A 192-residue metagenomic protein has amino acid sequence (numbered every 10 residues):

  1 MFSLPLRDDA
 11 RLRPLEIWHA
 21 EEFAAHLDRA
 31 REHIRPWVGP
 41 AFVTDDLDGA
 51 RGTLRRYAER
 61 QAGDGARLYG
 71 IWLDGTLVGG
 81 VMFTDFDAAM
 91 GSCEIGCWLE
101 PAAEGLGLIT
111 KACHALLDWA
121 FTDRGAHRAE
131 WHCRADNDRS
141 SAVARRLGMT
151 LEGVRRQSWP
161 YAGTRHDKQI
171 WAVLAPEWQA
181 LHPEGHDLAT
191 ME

Functional and structural regions predicted by a protein language model:
M1-E22, H26-H33, L68-E192: Acyl-donor (CoA/ACP) binding surface of acyl/acetyltransferases
D28-R31, F42, A58: Residue-level detector of secondary-structure transition/capping positions
R35-R55: Conserved GNAT-fold acetyl-CoA-binding loop/helix
V43-T44, G65, W72: Short gly/ser-rich anion-binding loops that grip negatively charged ligand groups
R56, A66-R67: Long amphipathic N-terminal alpha/beta scaffold segment
E59-D64, M149: Short loop/turn motifs at secondary-structure junctions and domain boundaries
